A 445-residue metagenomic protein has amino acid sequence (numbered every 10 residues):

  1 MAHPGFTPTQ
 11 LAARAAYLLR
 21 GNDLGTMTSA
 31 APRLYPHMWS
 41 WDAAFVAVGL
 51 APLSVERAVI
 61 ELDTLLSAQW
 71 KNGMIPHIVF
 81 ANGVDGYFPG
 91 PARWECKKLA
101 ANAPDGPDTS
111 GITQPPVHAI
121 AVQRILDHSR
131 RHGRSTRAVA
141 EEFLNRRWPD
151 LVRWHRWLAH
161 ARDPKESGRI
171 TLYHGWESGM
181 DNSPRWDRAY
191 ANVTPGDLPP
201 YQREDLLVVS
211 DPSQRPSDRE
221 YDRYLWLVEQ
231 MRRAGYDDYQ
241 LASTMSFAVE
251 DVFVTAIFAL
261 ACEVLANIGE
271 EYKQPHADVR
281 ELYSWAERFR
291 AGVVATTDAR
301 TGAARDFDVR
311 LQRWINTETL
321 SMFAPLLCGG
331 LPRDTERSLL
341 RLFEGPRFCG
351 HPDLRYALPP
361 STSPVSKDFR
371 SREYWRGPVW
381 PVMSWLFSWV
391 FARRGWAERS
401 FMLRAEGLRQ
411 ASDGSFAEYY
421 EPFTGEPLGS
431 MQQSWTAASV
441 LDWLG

Functional and structural regions predicted by a protein language model:
A2-H37, L65-D108, G168-V252, R288-V379 (+1 more regions): Extended glycan-interaction surfaces of carbohydrate-active proteins
T7-R14, S54-S67, G133-A159, A261 (+3 more regions): Extended, well-ordered alpha-helical scaffold segments
A43, A47, P115, A119-V122 (+3 more regions): TPR repeat positional signature
A43-G73, S321-P332, S384-G407: Alpha-helical support elements that line or immediately flank enzyme active sites and cofactor-binding pockets
G49, A121-R124, H128, A261-V264 (+4 more regions): Core register positions within helices of long alpha-helical scaffolds
L99-R131, L386-V390: Hydrophobic/aromatic-rich effector regions of fungal transcription factors
Q114-Y190: Internal, well-ordered domain-core segments that constitute the primary functional module of diverse proteins
M245-R288, F369-R399: Long, repeat-rich segments with strong aromatic
